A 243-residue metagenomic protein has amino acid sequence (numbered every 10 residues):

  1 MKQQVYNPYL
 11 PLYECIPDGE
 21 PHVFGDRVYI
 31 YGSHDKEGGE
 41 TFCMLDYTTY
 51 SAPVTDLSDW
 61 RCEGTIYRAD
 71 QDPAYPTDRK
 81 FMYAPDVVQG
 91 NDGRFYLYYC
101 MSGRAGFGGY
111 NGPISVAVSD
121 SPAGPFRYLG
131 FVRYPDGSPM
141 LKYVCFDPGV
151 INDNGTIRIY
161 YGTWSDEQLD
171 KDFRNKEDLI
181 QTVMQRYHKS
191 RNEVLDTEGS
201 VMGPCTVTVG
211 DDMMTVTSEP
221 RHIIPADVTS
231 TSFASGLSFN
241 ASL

Functional and structural regions predicted by a protein language model:
M1-L243: Carbohydrate-active catalytic/glycan-binding domains of CAZyme proteins, especially the secreted or lumenal ectodomains
